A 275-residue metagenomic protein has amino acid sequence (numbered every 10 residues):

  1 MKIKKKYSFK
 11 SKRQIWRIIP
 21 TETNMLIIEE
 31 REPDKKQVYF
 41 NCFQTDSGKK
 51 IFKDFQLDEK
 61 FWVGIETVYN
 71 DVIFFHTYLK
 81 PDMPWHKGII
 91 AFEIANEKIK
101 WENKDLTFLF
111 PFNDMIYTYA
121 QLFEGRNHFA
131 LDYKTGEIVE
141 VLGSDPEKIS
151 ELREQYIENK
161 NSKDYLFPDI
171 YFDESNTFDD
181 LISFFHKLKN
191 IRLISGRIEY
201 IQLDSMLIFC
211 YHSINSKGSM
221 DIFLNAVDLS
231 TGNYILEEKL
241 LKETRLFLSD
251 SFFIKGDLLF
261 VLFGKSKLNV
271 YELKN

Functional and structural regions predicted by a protein language model:
M1-K10, K35-Q56, P84-K104, N127-S150 (+3 more regions): Surface-exposed loop/turn elements that mediate protein-protein interactions on large endomembrane-trafficking
I3, R17-P20, K50, E66-Y69 (+2 more regions): Residue-level signal for well-ordered alpha-helical segments
F9-T23, Q56-N70, E102-Y119, L142-P168 (+2 more regions): Repeated scaffold domains used in trafficking and secretory/extracellular systems, primarily beta-propellers
R17-D34, N70-P84, D114-A130, Q155-P168 (+3 more regions): Short beta-strand elements that form the blades of beta-propeller/WD-repeat-like and other beta-sheet-rich scaffold
L57-V72, T77-H86, I94: N-terminal low-complexity, intrinsically disordered tails enriched in Ser/Pro/Gly and acidic/polar residues
